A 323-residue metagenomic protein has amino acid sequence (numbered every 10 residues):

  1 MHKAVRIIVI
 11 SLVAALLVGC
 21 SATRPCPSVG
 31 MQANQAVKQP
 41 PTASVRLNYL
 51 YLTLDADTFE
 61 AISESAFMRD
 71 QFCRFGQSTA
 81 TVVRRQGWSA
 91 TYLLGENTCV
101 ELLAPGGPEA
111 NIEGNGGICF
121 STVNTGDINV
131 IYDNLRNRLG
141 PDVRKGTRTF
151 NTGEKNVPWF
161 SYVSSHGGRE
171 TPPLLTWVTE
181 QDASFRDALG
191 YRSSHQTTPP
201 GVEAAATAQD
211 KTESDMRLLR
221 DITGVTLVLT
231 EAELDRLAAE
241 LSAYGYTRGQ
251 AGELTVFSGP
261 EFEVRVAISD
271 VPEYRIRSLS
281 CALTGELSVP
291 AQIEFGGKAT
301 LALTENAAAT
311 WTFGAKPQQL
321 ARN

Functional and structural regions predicted by a protein language model:
M1-I8: Bacterial N-terminal signal peptides that target proteins for export
V18-G19: C-terminal motif of bacterial Sec signal peptides marking the signal peptidase cleavage site
C26-R46: N-terminal low-complexity, Pro/Thr/Ser-rich intrinsically disordered segments that act as propeptides or flexible
V29, D133-R220, L229, Y244 (+2 more regions): Vicinal oxygen chelate
A43-A90: N-terminal ordered "arm"
L47-L54, M68, V100, E113-I118 (+2 more regions): Short, structured motif recognition centered on aromatic/hydrophobic residues
E60-G76, I131-R136, E231-R248: Amphipathic alpha-helical segments
R74-G116: Glycine/small-residue-rich interface belts in oligomeric ring/scaffold proteins and their assembly partners
